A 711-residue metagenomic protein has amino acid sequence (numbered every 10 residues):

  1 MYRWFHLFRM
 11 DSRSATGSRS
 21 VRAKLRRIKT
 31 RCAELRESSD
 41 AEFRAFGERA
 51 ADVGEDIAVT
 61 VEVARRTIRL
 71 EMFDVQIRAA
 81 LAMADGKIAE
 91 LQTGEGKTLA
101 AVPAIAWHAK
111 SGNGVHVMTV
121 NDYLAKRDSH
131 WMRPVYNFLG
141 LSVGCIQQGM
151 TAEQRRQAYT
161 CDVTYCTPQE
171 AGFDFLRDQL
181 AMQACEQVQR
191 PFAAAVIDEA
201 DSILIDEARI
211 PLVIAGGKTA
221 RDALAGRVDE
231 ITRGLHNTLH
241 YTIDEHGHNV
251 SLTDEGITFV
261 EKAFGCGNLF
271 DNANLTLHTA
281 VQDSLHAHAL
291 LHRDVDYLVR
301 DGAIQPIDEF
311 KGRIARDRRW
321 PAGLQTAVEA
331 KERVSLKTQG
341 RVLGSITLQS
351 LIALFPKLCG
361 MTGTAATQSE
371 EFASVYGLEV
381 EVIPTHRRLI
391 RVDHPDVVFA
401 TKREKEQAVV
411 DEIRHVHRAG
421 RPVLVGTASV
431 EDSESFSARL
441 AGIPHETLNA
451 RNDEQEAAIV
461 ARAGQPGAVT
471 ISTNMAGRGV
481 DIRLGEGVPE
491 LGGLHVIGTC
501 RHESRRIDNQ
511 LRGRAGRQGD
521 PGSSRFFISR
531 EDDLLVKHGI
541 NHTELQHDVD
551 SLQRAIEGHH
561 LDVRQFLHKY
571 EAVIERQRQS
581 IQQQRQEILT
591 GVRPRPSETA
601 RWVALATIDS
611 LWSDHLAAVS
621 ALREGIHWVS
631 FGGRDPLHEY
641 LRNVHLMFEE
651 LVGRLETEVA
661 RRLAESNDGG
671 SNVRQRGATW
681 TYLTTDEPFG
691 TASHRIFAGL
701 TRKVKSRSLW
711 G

Functional and structural regions predicted by a protein language model:
M1-T543, Q582: Conserved P-loop NTPase motor core
L298-Q305, K311-R318, Q518-G519, L534 (+1 more regions): Extended, charged helical/alpha-beta scaffold domains that provide interaction surfaces
